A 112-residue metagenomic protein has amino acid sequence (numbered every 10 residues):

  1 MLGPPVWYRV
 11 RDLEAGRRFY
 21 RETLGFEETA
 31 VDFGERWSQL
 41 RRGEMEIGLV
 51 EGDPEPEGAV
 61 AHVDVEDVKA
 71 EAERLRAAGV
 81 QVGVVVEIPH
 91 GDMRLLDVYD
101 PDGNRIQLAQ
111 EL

Functional and structural regions predicted by a protein language model:
M1-A15, A59-A61, L112: N-terminal beta-strand motif that seeds the catalytic metal site of vicinal oxygen chelate
P5-W7, Q39, E46, A59-H62 (+1 more regions): Short aromatic/hydrophobic contact patches that present stacked aromatics for nucleic-acid/ligand binding
W7-E46: Core segments of cupin and vicinal oxygen chelate
D12-L13, E66-V68: Helix N-cap motif at beta-to-alpha junctions
R18-F19, K69-R74: Short amphipathic alpha-helices within nucleic acid-binding modules
T29, R76-L112: Vicinal oxygen chelate
F33-R36, E55-E57, P89-R94: Short acidic/glycine-enriched loop/turn segments that link adjacent beta-strands
M45-G48, P56-E57, D102-I106: Short, charged/polar, Gly/Pro-enriched secondary-structure boundary elements
